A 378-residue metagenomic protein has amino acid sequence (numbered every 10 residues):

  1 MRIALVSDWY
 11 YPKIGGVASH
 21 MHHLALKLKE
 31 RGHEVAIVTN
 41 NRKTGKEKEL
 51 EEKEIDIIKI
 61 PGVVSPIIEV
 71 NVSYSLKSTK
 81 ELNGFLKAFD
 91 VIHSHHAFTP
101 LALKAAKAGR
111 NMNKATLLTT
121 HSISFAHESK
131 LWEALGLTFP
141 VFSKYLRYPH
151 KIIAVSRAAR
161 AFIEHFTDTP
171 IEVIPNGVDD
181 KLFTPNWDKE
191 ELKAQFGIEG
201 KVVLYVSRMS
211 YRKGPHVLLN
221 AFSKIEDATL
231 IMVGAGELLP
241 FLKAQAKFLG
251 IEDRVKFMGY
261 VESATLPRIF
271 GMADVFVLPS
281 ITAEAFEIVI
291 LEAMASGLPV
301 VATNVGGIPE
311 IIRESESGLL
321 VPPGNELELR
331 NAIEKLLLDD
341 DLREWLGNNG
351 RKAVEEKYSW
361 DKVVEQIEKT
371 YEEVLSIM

Functional and structural regions predicted by a protein language model:
S19, H23, K201-K224, E237-K243 (+4 more regions): A conserved mid-protein helix/loop that constitutes part of the nucleotide-sugar donor-binding site
N41, A158, G177: Carbohydrate-associated surface elements
L86, Y260-V261, R268-A273: Short alpha-helical donor nucleotide-sugar binding micro-motif in glycosyltransferases
A115, F125-K144, A161: Nucleotide-sugar donor phosphate/pyrophosphate-binding loop at the beta->alpha transition of glycosyltransferases
H150, R254, G271-A285, L298: Acidic donor-binding loop of glycosyltransferase active sites
P299-A302, I312: Short hydrophobic beta-strand element within catalytic cores of glycosyltransferases and related nucleotide-activated
E314-S315, L319-E326, K335-D341: Conserved acidic donor-binding segment of nucleotide-sugar-dependent glycosyltransferases
E328, K335, L342-K357, Q366-K369: A short, well-ordered alpha-helix in the C-terminal region of glycosyltransferases
